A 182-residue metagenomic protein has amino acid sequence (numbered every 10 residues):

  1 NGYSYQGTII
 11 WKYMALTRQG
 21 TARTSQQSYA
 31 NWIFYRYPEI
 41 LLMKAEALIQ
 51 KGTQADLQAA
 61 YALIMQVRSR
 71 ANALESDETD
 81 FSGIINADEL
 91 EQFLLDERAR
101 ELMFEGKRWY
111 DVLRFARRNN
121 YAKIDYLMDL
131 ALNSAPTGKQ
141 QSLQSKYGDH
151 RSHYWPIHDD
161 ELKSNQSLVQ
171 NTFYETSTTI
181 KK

Functional and structural regions predicted by a protein language model:
N1-K182: Acidic/polar-rich alpha-helix caps and helix-coil junctions
